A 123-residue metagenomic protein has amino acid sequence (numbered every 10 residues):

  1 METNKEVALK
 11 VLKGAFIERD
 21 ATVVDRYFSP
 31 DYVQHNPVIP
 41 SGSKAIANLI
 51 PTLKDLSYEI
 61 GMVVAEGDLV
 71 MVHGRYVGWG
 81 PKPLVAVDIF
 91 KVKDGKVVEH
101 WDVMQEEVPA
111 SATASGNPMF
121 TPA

Functional and structural regions predicted by a protein language model:
M1-A123: C-terminal and inter-domain tail/linker signature
